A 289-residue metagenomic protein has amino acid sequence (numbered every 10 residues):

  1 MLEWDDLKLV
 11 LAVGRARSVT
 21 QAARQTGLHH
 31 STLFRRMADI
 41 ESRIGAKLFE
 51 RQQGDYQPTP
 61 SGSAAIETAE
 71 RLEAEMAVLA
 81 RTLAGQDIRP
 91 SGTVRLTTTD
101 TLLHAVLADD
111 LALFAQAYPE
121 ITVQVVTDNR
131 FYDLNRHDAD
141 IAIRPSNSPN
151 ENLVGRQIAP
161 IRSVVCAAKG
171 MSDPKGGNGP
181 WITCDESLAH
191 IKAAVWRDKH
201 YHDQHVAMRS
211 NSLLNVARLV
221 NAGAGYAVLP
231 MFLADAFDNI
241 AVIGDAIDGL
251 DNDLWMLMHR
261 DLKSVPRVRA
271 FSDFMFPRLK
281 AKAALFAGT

Functional and structural regions predicted by a protein language model:
L7, R43-I44, G62-D87, K282: Alpha-helical linker/hinge and terminal dimerization helices associated with HTH transcriptional regulators
A12-G27: Short helix-boundary/capping micro-motifs
H30-S31, H104: The DNA-contacting recognition helix of HTH DNA-binding domains and analogous helical DNA-recognition elements
I40-E41, I240: Conserved amphipathic alpha-helical core elements
E41-P58: A short LG(V/I)-centered, amphipathic sequence patch enriched for acidic residue(s) preceding the LG motif
G92-N150, T289: Central regulatory/effector-binding core of bacterial HTH transcription factors
R136, N150-W255, A281-T289: C-terminal regulatory
K263-P277: Short amphipathic alpha-helical coupling segments at ligand-binding clamshell hinges and other catalytic/signaling
